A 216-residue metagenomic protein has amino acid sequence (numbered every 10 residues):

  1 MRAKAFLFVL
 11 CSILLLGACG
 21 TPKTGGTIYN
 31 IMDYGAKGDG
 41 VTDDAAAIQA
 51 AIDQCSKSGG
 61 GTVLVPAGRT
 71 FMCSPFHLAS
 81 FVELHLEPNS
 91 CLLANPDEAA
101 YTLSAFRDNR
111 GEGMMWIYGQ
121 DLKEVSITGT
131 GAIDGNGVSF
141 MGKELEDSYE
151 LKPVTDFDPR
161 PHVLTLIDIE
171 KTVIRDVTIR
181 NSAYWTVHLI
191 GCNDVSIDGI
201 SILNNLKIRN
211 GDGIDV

Functional and structural regions predicted by a protein language model:
M1-L7: Bacterial N-terminal signal peptides that target proteins for export
L7-G17: Bacterial N-terminal signal peptides
G17-V216: Extracellular/periplasmic carbohydrate-active domains that bind, remodel, or depolymerize complex polysaccharides
